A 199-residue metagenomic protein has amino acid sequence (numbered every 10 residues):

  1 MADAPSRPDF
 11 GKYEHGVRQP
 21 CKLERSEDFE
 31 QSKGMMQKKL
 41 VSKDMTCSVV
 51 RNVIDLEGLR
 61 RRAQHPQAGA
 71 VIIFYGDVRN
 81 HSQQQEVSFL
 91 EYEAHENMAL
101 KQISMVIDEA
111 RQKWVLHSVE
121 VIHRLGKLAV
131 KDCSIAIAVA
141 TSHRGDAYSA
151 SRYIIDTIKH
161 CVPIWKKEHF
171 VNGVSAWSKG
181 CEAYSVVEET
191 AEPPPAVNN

Functional and structural regions predicted by a protein language model:
A2-C133, A140-R152, D156-N199: N-terminal, polar/charged subdomain of small-to-medium soluble alpha/beta proteins
